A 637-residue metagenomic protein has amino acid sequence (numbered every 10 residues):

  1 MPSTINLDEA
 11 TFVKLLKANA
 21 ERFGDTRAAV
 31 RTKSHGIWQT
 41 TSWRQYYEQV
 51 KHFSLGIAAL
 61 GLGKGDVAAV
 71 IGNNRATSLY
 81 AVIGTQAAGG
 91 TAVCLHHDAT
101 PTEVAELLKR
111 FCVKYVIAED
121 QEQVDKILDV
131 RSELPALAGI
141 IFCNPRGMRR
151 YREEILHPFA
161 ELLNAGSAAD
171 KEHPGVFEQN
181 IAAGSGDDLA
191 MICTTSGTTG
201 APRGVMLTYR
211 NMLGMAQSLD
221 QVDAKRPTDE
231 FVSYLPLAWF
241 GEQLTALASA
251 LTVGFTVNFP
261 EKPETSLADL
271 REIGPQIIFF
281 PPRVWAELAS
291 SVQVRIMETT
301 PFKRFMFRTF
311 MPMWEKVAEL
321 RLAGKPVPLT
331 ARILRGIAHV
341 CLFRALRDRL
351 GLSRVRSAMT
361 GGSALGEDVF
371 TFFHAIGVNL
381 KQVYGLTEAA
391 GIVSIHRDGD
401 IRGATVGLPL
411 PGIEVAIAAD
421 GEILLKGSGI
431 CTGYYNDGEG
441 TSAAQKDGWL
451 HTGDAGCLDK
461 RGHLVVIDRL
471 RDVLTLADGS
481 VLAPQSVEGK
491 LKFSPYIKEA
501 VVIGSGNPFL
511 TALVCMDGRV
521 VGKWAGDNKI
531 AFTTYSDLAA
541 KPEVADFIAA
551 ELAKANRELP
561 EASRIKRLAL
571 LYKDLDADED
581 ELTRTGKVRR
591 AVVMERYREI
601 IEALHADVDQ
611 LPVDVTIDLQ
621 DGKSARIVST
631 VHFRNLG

Functional and structural regions predicted by a protein language model:
A29-I83, T100-A105, P158-E161, L207-R210: Conserved AMP-binding/adenylate-forming core of the ANL superfamily
T40-R44, A182, A190-A216: Conserved AMP-binding A3 loop
L60, A87-A165, F547: Structural core segment of the AMP-binding/adenylate-forming
H97-V130, M215-V232, P263-I277, R349: Conserved ATP-dependent adenylate/AMP-binding module captured primarily in the ANL superfamily
H157-E161, S167-T194, A201, A224-E230: Conserved pre-ATP/AMP-binding loop-to-beta segment of ANL
L213-E230, L237-G336, V340-F343, R354 (+1 more regions): Conserved AMP-binding/adenylation subdomain of ANL enzymes
P409-L476, F493: Conserved ATP-binding/catalytic segment of the ANL
L474, E499-V501, A549-G637: Conserved C-terminal "lid"/linker of ANL adenylate-forming enzymes
